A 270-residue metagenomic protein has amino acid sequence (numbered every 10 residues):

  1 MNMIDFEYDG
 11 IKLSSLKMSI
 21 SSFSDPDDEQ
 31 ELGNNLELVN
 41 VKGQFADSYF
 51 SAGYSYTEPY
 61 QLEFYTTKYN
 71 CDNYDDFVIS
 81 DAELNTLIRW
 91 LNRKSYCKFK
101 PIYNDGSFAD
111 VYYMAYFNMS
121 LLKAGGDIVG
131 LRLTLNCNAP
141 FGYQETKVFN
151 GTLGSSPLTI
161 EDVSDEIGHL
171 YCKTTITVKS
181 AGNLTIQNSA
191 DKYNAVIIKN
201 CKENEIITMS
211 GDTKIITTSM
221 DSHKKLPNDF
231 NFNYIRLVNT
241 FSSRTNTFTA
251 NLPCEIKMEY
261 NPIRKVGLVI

Functional and structural regions predicted by a protein language model:
M1-M3, L91-C97, K179-A181: A short, compositionally biased
M1-N40: Polar/acidic, low-complexity leader/linker segments enriched in S/T/G and N/D
L13-S19, A109-Y116, N194-C201: Short amphipathic beta-strand/extended segments with alternating polar/hydrophobic composition
V41, D47-F77, D127-F141, N246: Oligomerization/assembly interface segments of phage tail-like spikes and tubes
Y54-Y60, L91-R93, G125-V129, E166-L170 (+1 more regions): Solvent-exposed loop and beta-edge segments used for protein-protein assembly and interaction
E58-N104: Long, hydrophobic/aromatic-enriched structural stretches that serve as scaffold segments
Y96-P140: Short beta-strand and beta-hairpin "edge-sheet" elements
Y143-I270: Intrinsically disordered, low-complexity segments enriched in serine, threonine, and glycine
